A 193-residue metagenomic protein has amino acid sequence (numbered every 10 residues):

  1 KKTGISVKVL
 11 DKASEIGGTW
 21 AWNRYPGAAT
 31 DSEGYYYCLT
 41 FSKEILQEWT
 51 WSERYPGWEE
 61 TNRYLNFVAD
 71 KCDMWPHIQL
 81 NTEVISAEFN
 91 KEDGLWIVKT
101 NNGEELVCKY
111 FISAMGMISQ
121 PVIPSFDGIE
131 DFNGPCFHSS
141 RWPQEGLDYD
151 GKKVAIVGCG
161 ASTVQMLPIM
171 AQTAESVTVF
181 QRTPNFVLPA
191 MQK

Functional and structural regions predicted by a protein language model:
K1-E15, A21, L106, F111-K193: Rossmann-like dinucleotide-binding core of oxidoreductases
A21-Y64, P184-K193: Glycine-rich active-site loop/strand segments that organize a redox cofactor
W22-Y25, K91-E92, I129: FAD-dinucleotide binding site
G34, D93, F132-G134: Sequence-level motif detector for i,i+2 pairs with an aromatic at +2
Y36, I78-Q79, G134-F137: Conserved beta-strand scaffold positions in the cores of enzyme catalytic domains, especially in NTP/NDP-utilizing
T40, K99, H138: Residue-level detector of conserved, well-ordered beta-strand and adjacent loop positions that form binding/recognition
W51-I118: Feature captures the FAD/FMN-dependent oxidoreductase FAD-binding
